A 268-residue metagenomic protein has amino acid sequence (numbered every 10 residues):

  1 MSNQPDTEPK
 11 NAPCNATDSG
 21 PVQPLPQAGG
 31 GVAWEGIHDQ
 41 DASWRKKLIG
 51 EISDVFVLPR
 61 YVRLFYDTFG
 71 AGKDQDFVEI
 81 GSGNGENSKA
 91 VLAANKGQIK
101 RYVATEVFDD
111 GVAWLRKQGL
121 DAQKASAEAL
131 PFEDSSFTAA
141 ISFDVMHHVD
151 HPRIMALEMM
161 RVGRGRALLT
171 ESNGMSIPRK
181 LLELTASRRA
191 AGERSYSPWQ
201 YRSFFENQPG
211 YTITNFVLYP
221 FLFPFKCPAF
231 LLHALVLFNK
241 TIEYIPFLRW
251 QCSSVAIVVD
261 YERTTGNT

Functional and structural regions predicted by a protein language model:
D6-A71: Conserved class I S-adenosyl-L-methionine
V78, G83-A129: Class I SAM-dependent methyltransferase SAM/SAH-binding core
I141: A conserved beta-strand element that flanks and buttresses the S-adenosyl-L-methionine
V149-M159: A short, conserved alpha-helix within the catalytic core of class I
R164-S172: Conserved beta-strand signature within the Rossmann-like core of class I S-adenosyl-L-methionine
S172-A191: Short, glycine-/aromatic-enriched active-site segment of Class I SAM-dependent methyltransferases
E193-P209, F216: Short alpha-helix
N215-T268: A C-terminal cap/extension of S-adenosyl-L-methionine-dependent methyltransferases that defines the acceptor-substrate
